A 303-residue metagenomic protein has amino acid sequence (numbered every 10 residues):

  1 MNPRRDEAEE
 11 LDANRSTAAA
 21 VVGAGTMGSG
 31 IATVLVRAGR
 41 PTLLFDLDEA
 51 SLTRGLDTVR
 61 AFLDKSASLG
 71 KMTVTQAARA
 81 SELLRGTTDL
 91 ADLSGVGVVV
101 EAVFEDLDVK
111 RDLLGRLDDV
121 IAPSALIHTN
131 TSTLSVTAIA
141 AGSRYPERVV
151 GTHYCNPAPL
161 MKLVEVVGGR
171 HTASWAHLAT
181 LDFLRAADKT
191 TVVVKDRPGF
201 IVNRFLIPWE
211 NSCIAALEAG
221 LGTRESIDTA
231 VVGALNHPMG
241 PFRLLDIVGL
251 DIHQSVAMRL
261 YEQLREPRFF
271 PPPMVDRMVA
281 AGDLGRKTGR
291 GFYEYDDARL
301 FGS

Functional and structural regions predicted by a protein language model:
M1-N14, A38, L178, R185-D196 (+2 more regions): NAD(P)-dependent Rossmann-like dehydrogenase/reductase catalytic/cofactor-binding core
N2-K65, L69, V120: NAD(P)+-binding Rossmann beta1-loop-alpha1 motif at the extreme N-terminus of oxidoreductases
V22, G30, F45, T87 (+3 more regions): Structural motif
L43, T75, A186-T190, N203-E210: Structural/interface elements that position substrates and couple domains in central-metabolism enzymes
L47-R54, K65-I127, L134: Rossmann-like NAD(P)-binding element
D48, T73, A173, G222-S226: Helix N-cap / loop-to-helix initiation motif
L126-D196, F200-R204: Rossmann-fold dinucleotide-binding core
